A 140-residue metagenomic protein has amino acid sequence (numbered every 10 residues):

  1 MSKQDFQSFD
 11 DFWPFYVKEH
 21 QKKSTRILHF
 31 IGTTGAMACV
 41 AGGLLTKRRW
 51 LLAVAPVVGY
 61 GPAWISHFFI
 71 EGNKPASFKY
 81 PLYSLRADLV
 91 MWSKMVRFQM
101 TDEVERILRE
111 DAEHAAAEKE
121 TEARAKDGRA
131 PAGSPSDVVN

Functional and structural regions predicted by a protein language model:
S2-F12, K74-K119: Membrane-proximal soluble regions of multi-pass membrane proteins
D10-F30: Membrane interfacial helix-start motif at the N-side
L28-G42: Core segments of transmembrane alpha-helices that mediate helix-helix packing or line hydrophobic substrate/ligand
G43-L51: Transmembrane helix interruption/hinge and helix-loop junction motifs
L52-V57: Hydrophobic alpha-helical transmembrane segments
G59-N73: Transmembrane alpha-helical segments that form the membrane-embedded catalytic/substrate-channel core of multi-pass
D111-N140: Organelle targeting or membrane-anchoring low-complexity regions in eukaryotic organelle proteins
